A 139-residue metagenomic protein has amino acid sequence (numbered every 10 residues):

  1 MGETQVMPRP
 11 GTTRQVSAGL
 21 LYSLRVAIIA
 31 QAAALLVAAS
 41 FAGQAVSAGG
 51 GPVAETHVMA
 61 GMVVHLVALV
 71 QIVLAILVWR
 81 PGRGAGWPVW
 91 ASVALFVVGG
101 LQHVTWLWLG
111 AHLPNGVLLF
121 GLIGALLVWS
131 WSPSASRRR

Functional and structural regions predicted by a protein language model:
G2-R139: Polytopic transmembrane helical bundles with strong interfacial aromatic enrichment
